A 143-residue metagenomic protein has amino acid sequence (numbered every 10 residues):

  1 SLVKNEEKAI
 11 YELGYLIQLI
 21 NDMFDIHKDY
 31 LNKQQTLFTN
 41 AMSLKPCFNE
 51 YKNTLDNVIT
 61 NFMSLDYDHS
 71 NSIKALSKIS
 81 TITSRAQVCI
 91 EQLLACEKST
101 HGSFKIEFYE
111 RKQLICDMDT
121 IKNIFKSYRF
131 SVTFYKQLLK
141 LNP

Functional and structural regions predicted by a protein language model:
S1: Glycine/proline-rich, flexible active-site/cofactor-binding loop segments that harbor closely spaced acidic
K4-L31: Active-site alpha-helical segments that house and flank conserved acidic catalytic motifs for diphosphate chemistry
E6, L13, F48, K52 (+1 more regions): Amphipathic, non-membrane alpha-helical segments in soluble helical-bundle scaffolds
E7, Y30-D66: Divalent-cation-assisted or electrostatically stabilized phosphate/pyrophosphate-binding catalytic cores
I17-M23, F62, T83, L93: Generic structural signal for hydrophobic core residues of well-folded globular domains
D66-P143: C-terminal domain/tail detector
